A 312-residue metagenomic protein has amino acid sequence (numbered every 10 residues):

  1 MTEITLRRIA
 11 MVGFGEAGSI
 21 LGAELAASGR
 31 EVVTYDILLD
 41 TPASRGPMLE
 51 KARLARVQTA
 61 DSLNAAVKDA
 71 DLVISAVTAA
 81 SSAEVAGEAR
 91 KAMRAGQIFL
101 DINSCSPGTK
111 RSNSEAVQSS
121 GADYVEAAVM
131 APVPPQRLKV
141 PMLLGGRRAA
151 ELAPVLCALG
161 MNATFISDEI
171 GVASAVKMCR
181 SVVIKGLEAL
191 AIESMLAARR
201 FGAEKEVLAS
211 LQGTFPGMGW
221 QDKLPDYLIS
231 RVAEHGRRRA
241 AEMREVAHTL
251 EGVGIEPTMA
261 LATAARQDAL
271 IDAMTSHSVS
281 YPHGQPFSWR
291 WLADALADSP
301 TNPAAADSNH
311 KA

Functional and structural regions predicted by a protein language model:
M1-K68, G96: NAD(P)+-binding Rossmann beta1-loop-alpha1 motif at the extreme N-terminus of oxidoreductases
V12, Y35, S75-A76, A127: The conserved SAM/SAH-binding core of class I Rossmann-like methyltransferase domains, concentrating on the hydrophobic
N64-D123: Rossmann-fold NAD(P) dinucleotide-binding segment
C105, R111-K185: Rossmann-fold dinucleotide-binding core
V176-Q285: Helical "substrate-binding/catalytic lid" subdomain of Rossmann-like NAD(P)-dependent dehydrogenases/reductases
L250, L270-A312: NAD(P)-dependent dehydrogenase/reductase Rossmann-like domain
